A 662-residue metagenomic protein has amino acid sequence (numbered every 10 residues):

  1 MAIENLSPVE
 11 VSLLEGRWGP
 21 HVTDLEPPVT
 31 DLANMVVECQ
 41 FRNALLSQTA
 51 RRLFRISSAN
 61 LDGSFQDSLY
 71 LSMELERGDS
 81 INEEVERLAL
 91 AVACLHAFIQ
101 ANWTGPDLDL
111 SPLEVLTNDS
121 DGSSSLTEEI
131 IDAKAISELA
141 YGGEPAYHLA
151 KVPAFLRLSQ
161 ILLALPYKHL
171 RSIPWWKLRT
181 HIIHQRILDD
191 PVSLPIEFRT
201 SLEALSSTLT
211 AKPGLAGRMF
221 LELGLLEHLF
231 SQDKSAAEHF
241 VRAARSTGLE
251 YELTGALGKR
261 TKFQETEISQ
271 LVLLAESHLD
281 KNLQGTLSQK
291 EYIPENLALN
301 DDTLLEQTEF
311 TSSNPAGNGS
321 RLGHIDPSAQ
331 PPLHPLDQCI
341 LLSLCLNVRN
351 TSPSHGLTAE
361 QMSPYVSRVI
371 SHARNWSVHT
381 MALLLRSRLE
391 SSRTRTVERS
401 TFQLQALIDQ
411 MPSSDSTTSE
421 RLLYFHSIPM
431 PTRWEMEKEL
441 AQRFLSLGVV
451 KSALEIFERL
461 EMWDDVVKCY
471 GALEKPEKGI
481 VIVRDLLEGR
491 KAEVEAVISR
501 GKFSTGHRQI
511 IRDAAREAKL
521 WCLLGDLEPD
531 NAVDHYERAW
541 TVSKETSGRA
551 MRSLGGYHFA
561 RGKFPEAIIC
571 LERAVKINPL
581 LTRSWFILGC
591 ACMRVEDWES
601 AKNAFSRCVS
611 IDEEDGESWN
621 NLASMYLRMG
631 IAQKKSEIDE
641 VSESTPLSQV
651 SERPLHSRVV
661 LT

Functional and structural regions predicted by a protein language model:
A2-H372: Non-catalytic protein-protein interaction scaffold segments in large eukaryotic complex-forming proteins
G214, G248, K491, A515 (+4 more regions): Short coil turns that delineate tetratricopeptide repeat
Q232-F240, P294-T417, Y424, C590 (+5 more regions): Long, acidic/serine-threonine-rich intrinsically disordered regions with weak helical/coil propensity that act as
